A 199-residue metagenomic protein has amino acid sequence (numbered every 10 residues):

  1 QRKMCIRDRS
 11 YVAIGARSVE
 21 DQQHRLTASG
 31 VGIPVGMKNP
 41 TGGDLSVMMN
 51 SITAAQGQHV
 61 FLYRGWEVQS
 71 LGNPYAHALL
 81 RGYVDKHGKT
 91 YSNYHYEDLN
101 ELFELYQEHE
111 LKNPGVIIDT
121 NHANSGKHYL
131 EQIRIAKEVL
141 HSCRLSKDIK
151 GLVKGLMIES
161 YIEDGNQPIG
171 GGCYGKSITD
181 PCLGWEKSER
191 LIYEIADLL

Functional and structural regions predicted by a protein language model:
Q1, V35-N39, I158: General beta-strand structural signal in soluble alpha/beta enzymes
R2-I6: Short, small-residue-biased leader/transition segments that mark boundaries at the very start of proteins
R7-I14: Internal gly/pro-rich beta-alpha loop/helix module that stabilizes soluble enzyme cofactors or their anionic handles
A16, D21, G30, M37-H141: Conserved mixed alpha/beta catalytic, RNA-binding, or beta-rich assembly cores of soluble enzyme, regulatory
Y83, H87, L111, I117-I178 (+3 more regions): Catalytic-face loop-and-helix region of soluble metabolic enzyme cores
